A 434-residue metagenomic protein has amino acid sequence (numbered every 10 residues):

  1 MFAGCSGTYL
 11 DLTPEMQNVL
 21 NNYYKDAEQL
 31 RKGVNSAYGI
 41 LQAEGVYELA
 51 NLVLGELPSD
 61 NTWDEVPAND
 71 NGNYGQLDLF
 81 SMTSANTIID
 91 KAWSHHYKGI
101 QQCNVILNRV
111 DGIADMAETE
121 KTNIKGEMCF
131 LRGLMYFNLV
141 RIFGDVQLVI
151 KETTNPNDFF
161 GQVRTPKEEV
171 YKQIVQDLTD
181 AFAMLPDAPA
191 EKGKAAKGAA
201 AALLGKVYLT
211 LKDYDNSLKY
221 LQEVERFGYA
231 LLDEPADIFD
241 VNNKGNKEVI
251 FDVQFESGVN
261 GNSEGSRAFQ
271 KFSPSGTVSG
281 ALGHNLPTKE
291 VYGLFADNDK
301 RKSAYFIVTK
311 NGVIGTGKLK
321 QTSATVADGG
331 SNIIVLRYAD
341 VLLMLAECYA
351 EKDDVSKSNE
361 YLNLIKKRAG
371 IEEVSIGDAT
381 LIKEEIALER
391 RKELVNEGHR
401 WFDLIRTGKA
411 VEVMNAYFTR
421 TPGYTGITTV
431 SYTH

Functional and structural regions predicted by a protein language model:
C5-V53, S431: Membrane-proximal, proline-rich intrinsically disordered regions
N21, E48-D70, V146-K151, D158 (+2 more regions): Short, surface-exposed recognition loops and adjoining beta-strand edges that mediate ligand/DNA contacts, enriched
A27, R31-N35, G39-G45, A68-F143 (+7 more regions): Conserved, well-structured interaction surfaces
E28, V34, Y38, A43-G45 (+4 more regions): Elongated scaffold/linker segments in the mid-to-C-terminal portions of large proteins
